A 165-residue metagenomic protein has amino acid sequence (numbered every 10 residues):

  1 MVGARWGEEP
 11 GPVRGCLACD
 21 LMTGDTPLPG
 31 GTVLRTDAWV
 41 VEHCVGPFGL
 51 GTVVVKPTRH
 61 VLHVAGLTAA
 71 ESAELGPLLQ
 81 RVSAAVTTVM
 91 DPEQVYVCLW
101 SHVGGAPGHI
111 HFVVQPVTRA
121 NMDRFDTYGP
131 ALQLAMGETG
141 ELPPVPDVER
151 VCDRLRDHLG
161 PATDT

Functional and structural regions predicted by a protein language model:
M1-T165: HIT superfamily nucleotide-processing domains
